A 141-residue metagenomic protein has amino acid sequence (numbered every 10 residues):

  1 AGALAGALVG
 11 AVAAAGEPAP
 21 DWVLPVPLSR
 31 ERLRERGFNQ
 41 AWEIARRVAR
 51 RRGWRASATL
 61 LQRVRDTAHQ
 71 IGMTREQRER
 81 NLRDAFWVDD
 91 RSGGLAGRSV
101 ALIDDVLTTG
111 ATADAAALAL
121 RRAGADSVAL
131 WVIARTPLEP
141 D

Functional and structural regions predicted by a protein language model:
A1-L102, T109-D141: Conserved PRPP/pyrophosphate-binding segment of the phosphoribosyltransferase/PRPP-pathway fold
